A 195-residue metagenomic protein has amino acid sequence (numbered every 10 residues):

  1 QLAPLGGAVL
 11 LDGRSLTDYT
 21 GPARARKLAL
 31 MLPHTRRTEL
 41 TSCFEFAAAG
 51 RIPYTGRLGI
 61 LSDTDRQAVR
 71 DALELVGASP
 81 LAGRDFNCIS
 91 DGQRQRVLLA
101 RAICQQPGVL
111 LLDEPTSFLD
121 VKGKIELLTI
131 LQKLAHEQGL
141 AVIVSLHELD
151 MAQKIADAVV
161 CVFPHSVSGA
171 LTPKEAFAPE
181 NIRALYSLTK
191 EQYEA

Functional and structural regions predicted by a protein language model:
G7-S15, R24: Conserved ABC transporter NBD signature motif
A48, D63-L81: Conserved ABC ATPase "signature" region
I60, D85-I89, Q93: Conserved ABC ATPase signature
Q106: Conserved catalytic motifs of ABC-family nucleotide-binding domains
L110-D113: Catalytic Walker B motif of ABC-type/P-loop ATPase nucleotide-binding domains
L146-H147: H-loop/switch region of ABC-family ATPase nucleotide-binding domains
V159-T172: H-loop (His-switch) and adjacent beta-strand-loop-beta switch element of ABC-type ATPase nucleotide-binding domains
